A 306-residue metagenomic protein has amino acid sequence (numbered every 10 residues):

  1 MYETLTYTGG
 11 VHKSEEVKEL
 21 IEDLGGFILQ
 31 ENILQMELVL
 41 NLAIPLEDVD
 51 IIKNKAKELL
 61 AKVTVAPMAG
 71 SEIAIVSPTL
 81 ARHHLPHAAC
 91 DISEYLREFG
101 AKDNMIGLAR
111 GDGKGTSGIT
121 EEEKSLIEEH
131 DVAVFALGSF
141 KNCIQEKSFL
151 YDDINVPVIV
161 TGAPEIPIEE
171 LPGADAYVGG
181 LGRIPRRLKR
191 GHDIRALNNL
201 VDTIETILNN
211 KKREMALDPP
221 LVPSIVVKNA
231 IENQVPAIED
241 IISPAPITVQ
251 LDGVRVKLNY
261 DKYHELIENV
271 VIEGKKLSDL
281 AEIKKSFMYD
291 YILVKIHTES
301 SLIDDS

Functional and structural regions predicted by a protein language model:
M1-G9: Short glycine-/aliphatic-rich beta-strand segments at the starts of folded cytosolic domains
T8-L29, I52: Short amphipathic alpha-helix segments
E16-L24, K55, L59, Y95 (+1 more regions): Generic non-transmembrane alpha-helical segments
L24-K55: Helix-enriched interaction subdomains in cytosolic or periplasmic regions, typified by TIR/SEFIR signaling/NADase cores
F27-I33, N54-I75: Conserved short beta-strand edge segments in small beta-sheet-based binding/regulatory domains
E47, E72-Y95: Short, low-order "capping/linker" segments at domain edges
I92-Y95, F99-Y263: Long, charge-rich C-terminal accessory regions
A245-S306: C-terminal, charge/polar-rich interaction regions
